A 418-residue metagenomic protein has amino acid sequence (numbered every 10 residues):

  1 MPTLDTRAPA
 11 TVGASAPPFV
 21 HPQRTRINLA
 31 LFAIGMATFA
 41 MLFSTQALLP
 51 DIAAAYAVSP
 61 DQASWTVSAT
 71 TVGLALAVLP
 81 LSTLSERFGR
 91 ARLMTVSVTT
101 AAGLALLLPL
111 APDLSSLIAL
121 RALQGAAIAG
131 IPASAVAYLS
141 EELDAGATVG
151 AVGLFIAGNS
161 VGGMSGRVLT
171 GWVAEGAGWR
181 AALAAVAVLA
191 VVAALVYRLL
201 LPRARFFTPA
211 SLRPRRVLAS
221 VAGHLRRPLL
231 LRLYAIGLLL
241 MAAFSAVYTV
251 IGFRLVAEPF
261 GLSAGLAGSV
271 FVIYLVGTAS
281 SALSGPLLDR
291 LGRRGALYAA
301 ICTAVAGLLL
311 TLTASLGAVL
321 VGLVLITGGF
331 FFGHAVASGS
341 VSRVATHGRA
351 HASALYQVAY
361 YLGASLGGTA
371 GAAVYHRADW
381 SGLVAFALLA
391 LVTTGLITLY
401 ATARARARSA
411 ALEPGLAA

Functional and structural regions predicted by a protein language model:
G13-P22, P202-Y234: Juxtamembrane intracellular "pre-TM" segments in multi-pass secondary transporters
A57, G89, L110-S116, D144 (+1 more regions): Helix-breaking motifs and short loop linkers at transmembrane-helix boundaries and internal kinks in secondary membrane
L76-L114: Conserved MFS/SLC helix-loop-helix module at the cytosolic interface between two early adjacent transmembrane helices
A77-R90, S280-R293, Y375: Helix-to-loop junctions at the C-terminal end of transmembrane segments in multipass secondary transporters
S116, A145-A147, G153-L201: Helix-loop-helix hairpin linking two adjacent transmembrane segments in secondary transporters
L120-S160: Cytoplasmic helix-loop-helix junction between adjacent transmembrane helices in 12-TM secondary transporters
R294-A337: C-terminal transmembrane helical hairpin of 12-TM major facilitator-type secondary transporters
